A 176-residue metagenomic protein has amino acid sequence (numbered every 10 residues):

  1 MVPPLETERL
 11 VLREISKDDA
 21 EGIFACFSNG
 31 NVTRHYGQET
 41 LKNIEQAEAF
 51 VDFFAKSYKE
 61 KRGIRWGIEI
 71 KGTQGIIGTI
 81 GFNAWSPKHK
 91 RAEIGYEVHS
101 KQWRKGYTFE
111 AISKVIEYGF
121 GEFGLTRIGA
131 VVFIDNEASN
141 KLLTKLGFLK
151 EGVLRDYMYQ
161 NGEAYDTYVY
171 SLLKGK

Functional and structural regions predicted by a protein language model:
M1-T33, R65, E69-K176: Acyl-donor (CoA/ACP) binding surface of acyl/acetyltransferases
F27, Y36, Y58-K59: Hydrophobic residues in alpha-helical segments
N31-F53: Conserved GNAT-fold acetyl-CoA-binding loop/helix
F54-G67: A short helix-loop-beta-strand connector motif used in the catalytic cores of GNAT acetyltransferases and, in some
